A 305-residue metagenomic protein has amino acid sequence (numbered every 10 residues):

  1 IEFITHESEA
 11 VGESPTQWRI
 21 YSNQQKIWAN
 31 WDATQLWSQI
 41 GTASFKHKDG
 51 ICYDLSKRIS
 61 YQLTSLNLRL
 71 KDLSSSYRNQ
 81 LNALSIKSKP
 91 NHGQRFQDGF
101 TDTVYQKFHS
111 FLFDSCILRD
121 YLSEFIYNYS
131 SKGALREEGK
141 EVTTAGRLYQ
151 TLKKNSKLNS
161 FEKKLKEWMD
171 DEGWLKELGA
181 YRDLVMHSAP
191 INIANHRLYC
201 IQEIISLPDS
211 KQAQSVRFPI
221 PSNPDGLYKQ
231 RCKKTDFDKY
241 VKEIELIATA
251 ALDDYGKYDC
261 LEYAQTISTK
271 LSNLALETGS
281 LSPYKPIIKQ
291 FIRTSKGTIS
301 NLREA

Functional and structural regions predicted by a protein language model:
I1-S75, I86-F108, L112, S123-A305: Acidic, Ser/Thr/Gly/Pro-rich intrinsically disordered interaction regions
